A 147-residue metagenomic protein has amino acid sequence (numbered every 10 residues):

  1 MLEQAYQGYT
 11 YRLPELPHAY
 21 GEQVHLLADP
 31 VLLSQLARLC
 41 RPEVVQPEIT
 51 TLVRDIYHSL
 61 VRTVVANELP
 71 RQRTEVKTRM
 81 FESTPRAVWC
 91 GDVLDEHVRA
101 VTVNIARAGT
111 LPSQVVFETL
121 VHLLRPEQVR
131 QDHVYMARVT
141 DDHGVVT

Functional and structural regions predicted by a protein language model:
M1-T147: PRPP-associated nucleotide enzymes
